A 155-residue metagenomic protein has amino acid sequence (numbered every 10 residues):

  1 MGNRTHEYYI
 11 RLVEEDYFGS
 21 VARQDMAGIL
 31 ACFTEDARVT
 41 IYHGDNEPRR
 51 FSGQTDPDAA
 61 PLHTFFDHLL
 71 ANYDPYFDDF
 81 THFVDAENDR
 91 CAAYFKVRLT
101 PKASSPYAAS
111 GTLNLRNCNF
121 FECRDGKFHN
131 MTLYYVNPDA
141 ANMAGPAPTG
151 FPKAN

Functional and structural regions predicted by a protein language model:
M1-E35, T149-N155: Short, low-complexity N-terminal intrinsically disordered segments enriched in polar/charged residues
G2-T5, L70-N155: A beta-strand edge to alpha-helix "cap/lid" segment located at domain peripheries
R4, V13, S52-G53, S105: Short, contiguous strand/loop micro-motifs
E7-Y9, M26-G28, T34-N88: A solvent-exposed, acidic/Ser-Thr-rich amphipathic alpha-helical stretch
E14-Y17, V21, F33, L62 (+3 more regions): Hydrophobic alpha-helical core bundles mediating ligand binding, dimerization, or RNAP-core interactions
Y17, I29-L30, A37, L62 (+3 more regions): Hydrophobic pocket/interface hotspot
